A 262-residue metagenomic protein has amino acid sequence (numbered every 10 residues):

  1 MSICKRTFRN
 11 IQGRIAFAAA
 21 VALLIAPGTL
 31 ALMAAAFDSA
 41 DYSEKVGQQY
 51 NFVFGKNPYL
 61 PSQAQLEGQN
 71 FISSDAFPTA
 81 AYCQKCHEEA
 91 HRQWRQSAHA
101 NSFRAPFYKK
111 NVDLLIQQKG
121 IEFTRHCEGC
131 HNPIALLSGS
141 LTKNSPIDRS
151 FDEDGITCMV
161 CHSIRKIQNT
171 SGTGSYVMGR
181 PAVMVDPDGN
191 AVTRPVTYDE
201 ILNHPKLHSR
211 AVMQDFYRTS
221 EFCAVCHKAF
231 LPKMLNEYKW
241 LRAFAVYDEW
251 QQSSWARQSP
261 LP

Functional and structural regions predicted by a protein language model:
M1-Q12: N-terminal secretory signal peptides that target proteins for export/translocation
A18-A31: Bacterial N-terminal signal peptides
L32-D154, K166-R218, A224-K228, P232-L261: Sequence context of c-type cytochrome heme-c attachment sites
S163: Short, glycine-/Ser/Thr-/acidic-enriched flexible segments
